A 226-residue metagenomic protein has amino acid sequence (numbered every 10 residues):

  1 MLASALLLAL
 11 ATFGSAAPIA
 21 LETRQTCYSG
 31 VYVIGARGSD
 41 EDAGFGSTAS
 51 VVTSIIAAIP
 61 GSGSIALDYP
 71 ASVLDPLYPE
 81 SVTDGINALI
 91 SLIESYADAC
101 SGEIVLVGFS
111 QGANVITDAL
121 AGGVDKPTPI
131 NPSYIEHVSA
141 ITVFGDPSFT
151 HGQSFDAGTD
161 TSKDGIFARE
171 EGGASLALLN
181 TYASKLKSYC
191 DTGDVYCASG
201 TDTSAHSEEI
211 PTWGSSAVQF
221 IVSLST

Functional and structural regions predicted by a protein language model:
M1-Q25, T226: Fungal secretory targeting signals
R24-G102, K187-P211, S223: Active-site catalytic motif of lipid deacylating hydrolases and related acyltransferases
T26-Y28, D98-A99, V115, P132-E136 (+1 more regions): Extracellular/periplasmic catalytic domains that process cell-envelope and extracellular macromolecules
F45-G46, D118-A119, G152-D156: Short, solvent-exposed loop/turn and secondary-structure capping segments
L106-I116: Gly/Ala-rich beta-loop-alpha elbow adjacent to hydrolase catalytic centers
G122-Y134: Conserved hydrolase catalytic core segment
V138-F149: Active-site nucleophile loop of the alpha/beta-hydrolase fold
Q153-T226: C-terminal catalytic-base region of ester-bond hydrolases, centering on the histidine of the charge-relay
